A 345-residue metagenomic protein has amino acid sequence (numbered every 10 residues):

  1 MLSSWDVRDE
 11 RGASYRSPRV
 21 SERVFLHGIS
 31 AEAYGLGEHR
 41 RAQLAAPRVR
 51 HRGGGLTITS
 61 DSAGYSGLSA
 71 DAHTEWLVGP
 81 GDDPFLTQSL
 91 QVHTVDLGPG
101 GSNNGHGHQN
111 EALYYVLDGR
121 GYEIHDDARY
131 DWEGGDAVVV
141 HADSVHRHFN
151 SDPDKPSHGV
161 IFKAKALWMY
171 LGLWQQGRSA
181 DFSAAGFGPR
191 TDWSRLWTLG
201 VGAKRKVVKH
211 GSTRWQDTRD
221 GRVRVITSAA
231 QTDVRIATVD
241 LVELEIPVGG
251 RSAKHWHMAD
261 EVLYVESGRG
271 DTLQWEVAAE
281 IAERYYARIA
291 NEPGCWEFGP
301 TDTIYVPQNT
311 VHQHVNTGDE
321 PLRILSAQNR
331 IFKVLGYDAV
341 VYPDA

Functional and structural regions predicted by a protein language model:
L2-Q88, W174-T238, A253, A339-A345: A short, N-terminal "cap"/entry segment at the start of jelly-roll beta-barrel domains of the cupin/DSBH fold
T74-P80, Q91-H108, D240-M258, E276-A279 (+1 more regions): Conserved short histidine dyad/triad with adjacent acidic residue
S89, L113-Y115, V139, D154-L173 (+3 more regions): A short hydrophobic beta-strand segment most commonly corresponding to one strand of the jelly-roll/cupin
T94-V95, G105-G107, E111-V116, Y130 (+6 more regions): His/acidic/aromatic-lined binding-pocket segments of jelly-roll/cupin-type domains and related regulatory beta-sandwich
P99, N110-Y122, D126-D127, V248 (+1 more regions): Glycine- and acidic-residue-biased ligand/ion/polar-headgroup-sensing regions
D127-D143, V277-Q308: Short acidic-glycine-tyrosine-enriched beta hairpin
W132, H148-N150, G159: Catalytic cores of eukaryotic secretory-pathway lumenal/extracellular enzymes that build and remodel glycoconjugates
F149-D152, V315-T317: Asparagine-centered strand-capping/turn motif at beta-strand->loop junctions
